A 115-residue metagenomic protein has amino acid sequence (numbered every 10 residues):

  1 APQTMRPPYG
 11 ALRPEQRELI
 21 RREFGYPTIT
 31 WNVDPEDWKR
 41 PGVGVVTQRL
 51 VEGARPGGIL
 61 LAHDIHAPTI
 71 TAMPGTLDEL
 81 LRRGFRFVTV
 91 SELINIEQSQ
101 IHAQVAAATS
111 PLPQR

Functional and structural regions predicted by a protein language model:
A1-A103: Catalytic domains of cell-wall/extracellular-matrix polysaccharide-remodeling enzymes, centered on de-N-acetylation
A103-R115: Compositionally biased, proline/threonine/alanine/serine-rich low-complexity intrinsically disordered stretches
